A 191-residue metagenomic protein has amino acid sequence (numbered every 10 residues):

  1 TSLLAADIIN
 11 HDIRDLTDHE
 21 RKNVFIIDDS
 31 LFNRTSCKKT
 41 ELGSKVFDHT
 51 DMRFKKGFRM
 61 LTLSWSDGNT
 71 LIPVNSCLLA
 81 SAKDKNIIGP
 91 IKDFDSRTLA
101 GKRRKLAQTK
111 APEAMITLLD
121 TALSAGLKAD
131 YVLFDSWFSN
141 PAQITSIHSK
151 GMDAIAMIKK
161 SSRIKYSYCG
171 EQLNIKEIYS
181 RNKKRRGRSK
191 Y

Functional and structural regions predicted by a protein language model:
T1-K83, K190: Active-site-proximal, Lys/Arg-enriched surface segment that forms a nucleic-acid-binding/basic interface patch
N33-S36, L71-I72, A82-I87, S139-A142 (+1 more regions): Short, well-ordered, mixed-charge alpha-helical segments that flank or form enzyme active sites
G89-Y191: An internal, acidic/charged active-site-proximal segment that coordinates divalent cations and/or engages
